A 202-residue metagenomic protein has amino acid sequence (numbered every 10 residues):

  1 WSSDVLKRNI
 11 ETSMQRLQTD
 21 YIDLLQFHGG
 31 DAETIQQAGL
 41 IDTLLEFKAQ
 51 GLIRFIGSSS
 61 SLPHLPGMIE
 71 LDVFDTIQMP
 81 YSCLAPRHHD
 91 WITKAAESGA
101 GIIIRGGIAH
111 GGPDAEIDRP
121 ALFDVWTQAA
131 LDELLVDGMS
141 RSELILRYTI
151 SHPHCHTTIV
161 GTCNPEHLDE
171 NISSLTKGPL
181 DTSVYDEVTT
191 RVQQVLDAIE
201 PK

Functional and structural regions predicted by a protein language model:
W1-C83, D90, A100, S151: Glycine/proline-rich, positively charged, aromatic-decorated active-site loop/lid region on the catalytic face
S13-L17, D42-R54, Q78-A85, T127-L134 (+2 more regions): Short, Lys/Arg-enriched charge-dense amphipathic segments
L71, D90-K202: Structured C-terminal cap/extension of enzyme domains
